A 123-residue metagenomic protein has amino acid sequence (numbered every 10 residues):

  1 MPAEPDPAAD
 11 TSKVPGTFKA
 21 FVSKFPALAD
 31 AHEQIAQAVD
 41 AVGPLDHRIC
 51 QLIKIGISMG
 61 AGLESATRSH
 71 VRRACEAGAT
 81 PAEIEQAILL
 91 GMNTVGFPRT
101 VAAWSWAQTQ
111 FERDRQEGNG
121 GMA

Functional and structural regions predicted by a protein language model:
M1-I49, A103-A123: Acidic, glycine/proline-rich low-complexity segments that act as flexible tails and inter-domain linkers
T17, Q34-I35, L52, S69-R73 (+1 more regions): A general alpha-helix detector
V22, G43, G60-E64, G78 (+1 more regions): Residues at alpha-helix boundaries and short interhelical turns
H32, L52-M59, A87-T94: Short alpha-helical scaffolding segments that buttress acidic/His motifs in well-ordered protein cores
H47-R48, A82, V95: Aromatic- and histidine-enriched alpha-helix N-cap/loop-to-helix transition segments that scaffold the rims
G60-L89: Mid-chain, well-packed structural core segment of small domains
R72-A79, V95, W106-R115: Short alpha-helical linear motifs
E85-Q110: C-terminal structural segments of small proteins and small subunits
